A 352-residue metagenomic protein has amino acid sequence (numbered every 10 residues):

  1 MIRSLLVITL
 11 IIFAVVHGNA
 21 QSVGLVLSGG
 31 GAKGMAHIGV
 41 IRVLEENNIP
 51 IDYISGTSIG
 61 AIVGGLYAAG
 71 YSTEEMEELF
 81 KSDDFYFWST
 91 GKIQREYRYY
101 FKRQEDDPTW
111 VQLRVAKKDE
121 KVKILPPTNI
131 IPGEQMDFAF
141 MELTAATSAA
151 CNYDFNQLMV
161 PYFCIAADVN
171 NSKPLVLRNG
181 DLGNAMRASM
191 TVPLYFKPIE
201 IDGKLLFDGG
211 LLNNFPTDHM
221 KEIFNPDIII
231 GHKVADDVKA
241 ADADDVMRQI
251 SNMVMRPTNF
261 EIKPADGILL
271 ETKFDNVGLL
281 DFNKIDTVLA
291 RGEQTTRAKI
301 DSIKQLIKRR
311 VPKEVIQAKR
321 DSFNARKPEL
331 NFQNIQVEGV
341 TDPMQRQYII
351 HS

Functional and structural regions predicted by a protein language model:
S4-V16: Sec-dependent N-terminal signal peptides
N19-T57, G65-S352: Patatin-like phospholipase
